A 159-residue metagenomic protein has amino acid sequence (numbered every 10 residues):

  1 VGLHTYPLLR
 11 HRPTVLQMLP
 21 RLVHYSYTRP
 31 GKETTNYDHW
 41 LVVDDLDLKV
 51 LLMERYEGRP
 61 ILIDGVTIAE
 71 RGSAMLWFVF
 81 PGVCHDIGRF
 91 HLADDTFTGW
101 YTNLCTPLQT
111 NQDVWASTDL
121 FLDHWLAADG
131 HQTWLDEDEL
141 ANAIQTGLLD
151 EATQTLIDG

Functional and structural regions predicted by a protein language model:
V1-Q17: N-terminal amphipathic/basic-hydrophobic helices that include classical n-h-c signal peptides and signal-anchor
V15-S73: Charge-rich, low-complexity N-terminal segments
Y25-K32, H91-A93, T106-L108, A127: Short acidic, glycine-rich loop/turn motifs
D44-D47, A93-D95, A127-H131: Short acidic-glycine loop/turn motifs at beta-strand connectors
R55-R59, T106, D138-N142: Short, solvent-exposed aromatic-acidic interface loops
P60-V66, Q112-D113, A143-G147: A short, polar/proline- and glycine-enriched secondary-structure boundary/capping micro-motif
E70-Q109, W115, D119-L122: Phosphate/ribose-recognition catalytic cores of enzymes acting on nucleotide-derived substrates
L120-G159: A hydrophobic, small-residue-rich beta->alpha segment in the mid-to-C-terminal subdomain of diverse proteins
